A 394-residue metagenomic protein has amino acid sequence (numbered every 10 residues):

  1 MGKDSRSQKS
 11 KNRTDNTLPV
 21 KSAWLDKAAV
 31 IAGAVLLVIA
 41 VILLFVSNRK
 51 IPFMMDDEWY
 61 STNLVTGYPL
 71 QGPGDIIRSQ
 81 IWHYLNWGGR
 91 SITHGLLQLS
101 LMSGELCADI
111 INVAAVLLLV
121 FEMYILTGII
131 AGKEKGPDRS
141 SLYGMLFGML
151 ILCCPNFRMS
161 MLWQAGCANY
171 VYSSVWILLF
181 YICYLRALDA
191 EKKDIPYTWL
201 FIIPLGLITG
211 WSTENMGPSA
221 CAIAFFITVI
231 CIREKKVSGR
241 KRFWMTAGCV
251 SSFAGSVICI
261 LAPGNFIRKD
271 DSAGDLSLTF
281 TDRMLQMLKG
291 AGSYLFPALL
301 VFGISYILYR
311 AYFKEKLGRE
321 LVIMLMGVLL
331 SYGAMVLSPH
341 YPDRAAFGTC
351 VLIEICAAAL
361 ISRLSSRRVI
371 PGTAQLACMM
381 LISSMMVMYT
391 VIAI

Functional and structural regions predicted by a protein language model:
M1, K316, L364-Y389: Signature aromatic-anchored transmembrane alpha helix within multi-pass, membrane-resident enzymes that catalyze glycan
M1-I42: Start-transfer (signal-anchor) and selected internal transmembrane alpha helices of multi-pass inner/ER membrane
A28-L43, S141-G148, F201-P204, A247-A254 (+2 more regions): Alpha-helical transmembrane segments
F45-I110, Q164, G210-K314, G318 (+4 more regions): Transmembrane catalytic cores of multi-pass membrane glycosyltransferases and polysaccharide-assembly enzymes
V113-S141, L179: Transmembrane-helix motifs of polytopic, lipid-linked glycan transferases
L119-T127, W176-L188, C221-V229, L300-L308 (+1 more regions): Transmembrane alpha-helical segments
D138-L185, G292-L300, L330-A357: Membrane-interface micro-motifs in multi-pass membrane enzymes
R186-L207, T373-Q375: Short hydrophobic alpha-helices at membrane interfaces in multi-pass membrane enzymes
